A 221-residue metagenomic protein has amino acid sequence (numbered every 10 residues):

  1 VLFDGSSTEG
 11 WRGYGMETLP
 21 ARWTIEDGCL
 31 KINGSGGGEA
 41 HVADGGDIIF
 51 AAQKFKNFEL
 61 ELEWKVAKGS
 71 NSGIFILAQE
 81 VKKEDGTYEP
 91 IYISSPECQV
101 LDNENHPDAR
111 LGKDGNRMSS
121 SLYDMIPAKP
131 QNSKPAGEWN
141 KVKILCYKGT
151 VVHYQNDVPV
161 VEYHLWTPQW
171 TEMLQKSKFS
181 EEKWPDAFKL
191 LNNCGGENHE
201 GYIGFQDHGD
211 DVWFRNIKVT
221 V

Functional and structural regions predicted by a protein language model:
V1-V221: Carbohydrate-interacting regions of secretory-pathway proteins
